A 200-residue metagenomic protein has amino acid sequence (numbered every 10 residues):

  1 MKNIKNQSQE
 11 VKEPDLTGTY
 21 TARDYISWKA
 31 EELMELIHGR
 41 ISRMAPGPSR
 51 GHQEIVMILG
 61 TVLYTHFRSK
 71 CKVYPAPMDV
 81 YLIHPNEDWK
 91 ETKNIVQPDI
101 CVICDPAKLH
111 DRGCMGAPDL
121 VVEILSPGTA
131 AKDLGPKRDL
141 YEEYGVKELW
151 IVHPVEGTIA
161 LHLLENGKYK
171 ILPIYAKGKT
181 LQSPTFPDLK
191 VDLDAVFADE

Functional and structural regions predicted by a protein language model:
M1-E200: Gly/Pro/Ser/Thr-rich low-complexity, intrinsically disordered segments predominantly at protein N-termini
